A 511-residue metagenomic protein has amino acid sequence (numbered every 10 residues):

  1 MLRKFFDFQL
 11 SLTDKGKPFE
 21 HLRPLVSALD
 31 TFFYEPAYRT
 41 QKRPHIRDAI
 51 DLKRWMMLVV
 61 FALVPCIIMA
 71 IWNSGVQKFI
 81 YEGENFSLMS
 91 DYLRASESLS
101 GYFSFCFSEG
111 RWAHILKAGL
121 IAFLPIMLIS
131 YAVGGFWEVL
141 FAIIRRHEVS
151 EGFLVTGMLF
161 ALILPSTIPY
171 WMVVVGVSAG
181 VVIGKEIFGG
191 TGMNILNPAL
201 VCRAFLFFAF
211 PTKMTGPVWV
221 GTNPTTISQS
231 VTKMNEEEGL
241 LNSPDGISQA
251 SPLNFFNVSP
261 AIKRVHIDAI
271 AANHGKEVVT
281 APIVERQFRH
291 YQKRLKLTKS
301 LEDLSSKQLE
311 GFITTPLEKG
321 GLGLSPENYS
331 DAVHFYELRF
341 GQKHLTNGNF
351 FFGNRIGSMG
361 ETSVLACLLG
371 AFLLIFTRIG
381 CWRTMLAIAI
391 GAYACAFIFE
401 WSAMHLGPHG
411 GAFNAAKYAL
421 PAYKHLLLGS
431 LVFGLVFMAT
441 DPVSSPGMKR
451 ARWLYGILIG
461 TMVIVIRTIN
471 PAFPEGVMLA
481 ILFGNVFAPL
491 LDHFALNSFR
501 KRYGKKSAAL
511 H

Functional and structural regions predicted by a protein language model:
M1-M127: N-terminal signal-anchor module of multipass membrane proteins
L52-M56, H344-L368, I375-C381, A415-L420: Membrane-water interface at loop-to-transmembrane-helix junctions
M56-I67, L124-A132, G360-L374, V432: Hydrophobic alpha-helical transmembrane segments
L116-S130, T167-G176, F350, N354-V364 (+1 more regions): Structural signature of hydrophobic alpha-helical transmembrane segments
I126-L140, G157, V177-K185: Central hydrophobic cores of alpha-helical transmembrane segments in multi-pass inner-membrane proteins across all
I143, L162-P165, L373-R383, A396-G476 (+4 more regions): Hydrophobic alpha-helical bundle architecture
H147-T156, V174-V175, M193-A204, R383-I390 (+2 more regions): Cytoplasmic-side transmembrane-helix entry/capping segments in multi-pass membrane proteins
G192-C367: Long hydrophobic alpha-helical segments that form multi-pass transmembrane helix bundles in integral membrane proteins
